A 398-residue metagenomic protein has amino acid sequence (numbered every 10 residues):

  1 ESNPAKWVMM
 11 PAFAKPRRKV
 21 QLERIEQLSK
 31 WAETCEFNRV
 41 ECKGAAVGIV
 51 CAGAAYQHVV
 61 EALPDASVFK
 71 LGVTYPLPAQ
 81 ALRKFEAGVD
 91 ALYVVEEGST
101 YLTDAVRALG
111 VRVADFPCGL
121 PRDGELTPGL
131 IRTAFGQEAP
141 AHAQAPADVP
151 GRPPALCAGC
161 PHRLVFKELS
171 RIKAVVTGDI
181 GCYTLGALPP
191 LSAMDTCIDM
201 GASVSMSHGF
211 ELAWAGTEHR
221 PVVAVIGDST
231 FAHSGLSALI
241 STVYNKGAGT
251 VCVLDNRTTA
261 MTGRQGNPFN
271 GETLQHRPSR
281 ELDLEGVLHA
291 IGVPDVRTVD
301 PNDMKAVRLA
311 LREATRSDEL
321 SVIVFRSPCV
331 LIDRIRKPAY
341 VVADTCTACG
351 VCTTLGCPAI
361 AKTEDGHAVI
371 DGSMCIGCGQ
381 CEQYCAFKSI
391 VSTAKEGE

Functional and structural regions predicted by a protein language model:
E1-L156, P161-V165, K173-A174, G178 (+4 more regions): Flexible, low-complexity linker and terminal segments
Y101, T184, T258: Feature marks short, surface-exposed loop/turn motifs that line or immediately flank catalytic pockets and channel
Q144-S207, A213-T217: Active-site diphosphate/adenylate-binding microenvironment
A187-V324, R334-I335: Thiamine diphosphate
